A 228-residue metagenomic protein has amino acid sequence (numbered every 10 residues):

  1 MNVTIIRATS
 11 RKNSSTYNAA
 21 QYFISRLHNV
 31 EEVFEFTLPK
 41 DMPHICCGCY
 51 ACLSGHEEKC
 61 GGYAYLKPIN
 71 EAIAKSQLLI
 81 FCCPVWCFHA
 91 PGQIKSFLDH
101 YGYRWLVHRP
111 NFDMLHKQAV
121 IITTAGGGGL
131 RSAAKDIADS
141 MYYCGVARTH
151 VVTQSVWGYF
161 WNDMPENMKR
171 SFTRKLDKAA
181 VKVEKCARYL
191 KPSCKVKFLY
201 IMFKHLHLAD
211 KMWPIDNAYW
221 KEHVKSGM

Functional and structural regions predicted by a protein language model:
M1-P110, T149, R170-M228: N-terminal beta1-alpha1-beta2 submodule of the flavodoxin-like/Rossmannoid cofactor-binding fold
Y17, D163-E166: Short, solvent-exposed loop/turn segments at secondary-structure boundaries
I45, W161-M164: Structural motif
G92, L130-K135, D163-M164: A short secondary-structure junction signal
L98, A138-S140, N167-M168: Short, surface-exposed, charged loop/turn segments at secondary-structure junctions
P110-Q154: Short, glycine-/small-residue-rich phosphate/pyrophosphate-handling segment
G127-G128, P165-K175: Juxtamembrane/interfacial segments around transmembrane helices
S155-F160: Active-site rim beta-loop-alpha module in soluble metabolic enzymes
